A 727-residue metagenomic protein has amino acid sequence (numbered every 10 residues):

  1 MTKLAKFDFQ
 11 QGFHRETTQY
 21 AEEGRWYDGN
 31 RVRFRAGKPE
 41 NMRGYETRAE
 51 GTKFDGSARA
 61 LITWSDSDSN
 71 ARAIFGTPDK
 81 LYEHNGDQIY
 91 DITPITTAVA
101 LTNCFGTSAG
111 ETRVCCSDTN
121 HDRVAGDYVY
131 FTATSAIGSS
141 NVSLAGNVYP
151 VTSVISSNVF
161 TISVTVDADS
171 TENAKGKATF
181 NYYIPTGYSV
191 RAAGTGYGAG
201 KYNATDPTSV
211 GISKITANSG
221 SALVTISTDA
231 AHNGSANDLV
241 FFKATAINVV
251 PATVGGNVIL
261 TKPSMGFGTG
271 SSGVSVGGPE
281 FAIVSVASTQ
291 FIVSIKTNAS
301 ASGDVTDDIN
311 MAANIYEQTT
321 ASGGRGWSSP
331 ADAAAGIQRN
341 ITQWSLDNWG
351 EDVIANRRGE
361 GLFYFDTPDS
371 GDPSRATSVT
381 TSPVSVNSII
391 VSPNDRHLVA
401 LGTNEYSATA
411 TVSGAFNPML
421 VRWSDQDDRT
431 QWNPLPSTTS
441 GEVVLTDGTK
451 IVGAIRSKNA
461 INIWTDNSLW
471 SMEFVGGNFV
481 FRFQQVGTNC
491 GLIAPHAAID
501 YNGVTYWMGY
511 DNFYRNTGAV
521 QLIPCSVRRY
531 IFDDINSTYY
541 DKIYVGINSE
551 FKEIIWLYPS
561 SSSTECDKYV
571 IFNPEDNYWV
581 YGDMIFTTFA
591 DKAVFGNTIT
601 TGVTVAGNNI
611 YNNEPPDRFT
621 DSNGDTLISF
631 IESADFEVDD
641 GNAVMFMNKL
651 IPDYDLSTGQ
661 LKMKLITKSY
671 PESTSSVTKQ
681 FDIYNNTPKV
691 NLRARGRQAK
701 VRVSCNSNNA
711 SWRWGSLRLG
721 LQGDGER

Functional and structural regions predicted by a protein language model:
M1-T97, A335, Q343-S345, N489-V504 (+1 more regions): Beta-sheet repeat architectures centered on beta-propellers
E16, I92-Q343, D369-T381: Small/polar beta-strand repeat architecture
G44-S65, T93-T96, R325-R339, G371-I543: Beta-propeller and closely related beta-pinwheel folds
S69-R72, E351, N459: Structural hallmark of WD40 beta-propellers
F75-T77, A355-R357, A400-T403, I463-T465 (+2 more regions): Conserved beta-strand positions in repeat-built beta-propeller and related beta-rich domains
L81-H84, Q318-S322, L362-T367, E405-L435 (+2 more regions): Short beta-strand segments and strand-loop junctions that repeat across beta-rich extracellular domains
R123-Y128, T132-A133, A230-A246, L398-A400 (+3 more regions): Beta-rich globular "head" domains
E351-F365: Hydrophobic or amphipathic alpha-helical targeting/insertion segments
